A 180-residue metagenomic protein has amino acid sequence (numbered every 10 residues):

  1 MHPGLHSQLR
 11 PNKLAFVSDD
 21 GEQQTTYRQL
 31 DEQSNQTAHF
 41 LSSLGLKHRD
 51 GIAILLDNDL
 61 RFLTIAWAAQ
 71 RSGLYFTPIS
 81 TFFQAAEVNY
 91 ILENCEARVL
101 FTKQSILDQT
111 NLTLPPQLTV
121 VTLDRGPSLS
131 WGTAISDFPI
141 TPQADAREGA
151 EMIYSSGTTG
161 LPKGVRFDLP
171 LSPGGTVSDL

Functional and structural regions predicted by a protein language model:
M1-F16, E32, A150: A short N-terminal helical cap/helix-turn-helix that marks the beginning of AMP-binding/adenylate-forming
P11-N12, N58, S136-S156, G160-L161 (+1 more regions): Conserved pre-ATP/AMP-binding loop-to-beta segment of ANL
A15-D59, W67, Q84-N89: Conserved AMP-binding/adenylate-forming core of the ANL superfamily
D31-Q36, V165-L180: Conserved structural elements of the adenylate-forming
N35-H39, E93, S105, G160: Solvent-exposed alpha-helix faces
S43-L44, W67, R71-S136, P142-D145: Structural core segment of the AMP-binding/adenylate-forming
I52, A69, L100, S155-T158: Conserved S/T- and glycine-rich ATP-binding loop of Class I adenylate-forming
